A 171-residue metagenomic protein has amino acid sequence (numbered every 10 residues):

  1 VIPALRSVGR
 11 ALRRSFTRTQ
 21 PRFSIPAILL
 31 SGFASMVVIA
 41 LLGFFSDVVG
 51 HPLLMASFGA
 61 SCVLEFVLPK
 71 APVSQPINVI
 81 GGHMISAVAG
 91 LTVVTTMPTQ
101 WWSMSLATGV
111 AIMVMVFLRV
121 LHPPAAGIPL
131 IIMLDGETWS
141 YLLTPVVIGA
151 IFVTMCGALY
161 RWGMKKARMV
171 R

Functional and structural regions predicted by a protein language model:
V1-M84, V88-T92, T96-T108, D135-R171: Alpha-helical transmembrane segments and their membrane-interface boundaries that form or gate the permeation pathway
G50-L53, L118-P123: Short helix-coil transition sites and intra-membrane helix breaks within transmembrane domains of multi-pass
I112-F117: Aromatic-anchored segments of alpha-helical transmembrane domains
V120-L121, A126-L142: Membrane-helix boundary connector in multi-pass membrane proteins
